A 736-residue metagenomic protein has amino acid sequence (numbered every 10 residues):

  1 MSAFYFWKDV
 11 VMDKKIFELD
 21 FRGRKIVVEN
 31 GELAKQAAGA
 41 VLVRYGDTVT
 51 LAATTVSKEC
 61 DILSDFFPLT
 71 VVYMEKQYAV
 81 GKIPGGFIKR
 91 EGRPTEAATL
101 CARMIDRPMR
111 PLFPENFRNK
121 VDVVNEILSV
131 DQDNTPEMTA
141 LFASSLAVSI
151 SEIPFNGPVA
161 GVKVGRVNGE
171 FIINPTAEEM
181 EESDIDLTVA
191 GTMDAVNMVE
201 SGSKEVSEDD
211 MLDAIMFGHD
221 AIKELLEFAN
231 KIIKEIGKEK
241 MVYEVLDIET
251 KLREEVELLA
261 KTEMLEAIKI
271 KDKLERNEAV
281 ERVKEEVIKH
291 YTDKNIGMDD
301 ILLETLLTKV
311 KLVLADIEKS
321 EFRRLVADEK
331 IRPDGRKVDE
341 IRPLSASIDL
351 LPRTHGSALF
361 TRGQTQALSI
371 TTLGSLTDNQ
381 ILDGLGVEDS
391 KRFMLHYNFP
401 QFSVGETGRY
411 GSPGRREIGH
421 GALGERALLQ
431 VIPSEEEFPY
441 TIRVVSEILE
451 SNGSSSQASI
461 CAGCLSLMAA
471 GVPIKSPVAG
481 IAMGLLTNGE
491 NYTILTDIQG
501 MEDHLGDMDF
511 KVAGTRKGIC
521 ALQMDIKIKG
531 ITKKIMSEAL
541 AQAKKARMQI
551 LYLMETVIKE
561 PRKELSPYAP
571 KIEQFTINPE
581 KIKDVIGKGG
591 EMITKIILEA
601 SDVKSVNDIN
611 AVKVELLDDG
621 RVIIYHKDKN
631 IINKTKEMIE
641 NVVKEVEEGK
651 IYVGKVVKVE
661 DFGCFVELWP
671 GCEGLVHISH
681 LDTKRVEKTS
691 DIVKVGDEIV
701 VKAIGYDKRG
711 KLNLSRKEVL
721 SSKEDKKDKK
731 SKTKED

Functional and structural regions predicted by a protein language model:
M1-D13, K284, D300, E304 (+2 more regions): Intrinsically disordered, compositionally biased charged tails
V11-E244: Long, basic N-terminal domains or extensions that often function in RNA/ssDNA interaction or organelle/cellular
V11-S57, D61, M241-V387, P570-D584 (+3 more regions): Extended amphipathic alpha-helical scaffolds
A37-V121, I127-S129, D133-N134, E200 (+3 more regions): Glycine-rich, flexible beta-strand/loop modules in the N-terminal catalytic cores of phosphate-handling
E115-V121, N156-P158, L225-Y243, L274-E275 (+7 more regions): Flexible, glycine/charged-enriched surface loops at secondary-structure junctions
E152-K271, L467-K563: Mobile "lid/hinge" segments at catalytic clefts and subdomain interfaces of large enzymes
E239, Y243-T250, Q549-F575, N633-V653: Long, charged amphipathic helices and adjacent flexible linkers at domain junctions
P570, P579-D736: Single-stranded RNA-binding regions, centering on S1/OB-family and related RNA-binding modules
